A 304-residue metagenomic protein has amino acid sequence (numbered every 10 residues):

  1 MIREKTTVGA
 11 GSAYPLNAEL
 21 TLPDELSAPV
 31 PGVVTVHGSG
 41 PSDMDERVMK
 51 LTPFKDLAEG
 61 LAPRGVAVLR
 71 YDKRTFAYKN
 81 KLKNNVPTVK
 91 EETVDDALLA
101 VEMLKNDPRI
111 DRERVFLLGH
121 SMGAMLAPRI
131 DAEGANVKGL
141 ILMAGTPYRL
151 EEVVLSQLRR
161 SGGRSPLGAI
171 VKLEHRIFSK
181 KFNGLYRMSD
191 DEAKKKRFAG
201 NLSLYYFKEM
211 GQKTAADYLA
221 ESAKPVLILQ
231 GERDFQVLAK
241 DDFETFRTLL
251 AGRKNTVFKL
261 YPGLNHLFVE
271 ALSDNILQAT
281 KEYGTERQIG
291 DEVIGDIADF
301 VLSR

Functional and structural regions predicted by a protein language model:
M1-A28: N-terminal cap/lid segment of alpha/beta-hydrolase-fold proteins
L26-A28, V33-G60: Short, surface-exposed "cap/lid" segments of acyl-processing enzymes
D56-N80: Conserved alpha/beta-hydrolase
V86-D107: Alpha/beta-hydrolase active-site loop
M103-R109, E113-S161: Primarily recognizes the serine-hydrolase "nucleophile elbow" in alpha/beta-hydrolase and SGNH/GDSL folds
I141-E221: Accessory cap/linker subdomain of secreted extracellular hydrolases
S222, I228-Q230: Short beta-strand/loop motif that positions the catalytic acidic residue of the alpha/beta-hydrolase fold
F235-D241: Conserved alpha/beta-hydrolase "acid-adjacent" motif
